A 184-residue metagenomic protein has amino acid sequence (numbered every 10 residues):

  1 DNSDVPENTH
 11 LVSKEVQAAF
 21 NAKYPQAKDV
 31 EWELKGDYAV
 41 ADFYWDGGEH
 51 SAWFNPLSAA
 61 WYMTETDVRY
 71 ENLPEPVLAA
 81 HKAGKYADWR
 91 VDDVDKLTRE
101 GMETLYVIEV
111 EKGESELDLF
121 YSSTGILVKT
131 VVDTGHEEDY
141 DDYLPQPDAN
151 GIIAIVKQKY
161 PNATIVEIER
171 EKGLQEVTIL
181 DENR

Functional and structural regions predicted by a protein language model:
D1-N8: Bacterial Sec-dependent N-terminal signal peptides
N2, H50-S51, E65-D67, E71 (+1 more regions): N-terminal trafficking/processing presequences and adjacent post-cleavage segments of proteins routed to secretion
N8-Q26, Y70-D92, D141-I165: Short, non-transmembrane alpha-helical segments in secretory-pathway proteins
K28-D46, R90-E109, I165-E182: A cross-family detector of function-defining hotspots
Y38-T66, L105-G135, V177-R184: Amphipathic N-proximal alpha-helical interface segments
N55-S58, G84-A87, E100: Short, charged helix-to-loop "capping" segments that act as catalytic/coupling loops
D92-Q146, N150, N162-T164, E171: A charged, solvent-exposed segment within the mature domains of Sec-exported extracytoplasmic proteins
